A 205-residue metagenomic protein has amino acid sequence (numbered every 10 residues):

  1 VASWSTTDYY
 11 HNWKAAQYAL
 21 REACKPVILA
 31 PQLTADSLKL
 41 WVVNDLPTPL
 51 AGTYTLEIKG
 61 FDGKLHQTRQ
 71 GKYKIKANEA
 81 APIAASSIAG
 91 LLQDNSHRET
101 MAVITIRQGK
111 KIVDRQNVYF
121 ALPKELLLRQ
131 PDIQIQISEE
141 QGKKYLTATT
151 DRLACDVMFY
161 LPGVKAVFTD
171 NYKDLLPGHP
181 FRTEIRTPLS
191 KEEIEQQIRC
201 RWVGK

Functional and structural regions predicted by a protein language model:
V1-D170, L175-I185, E193-Q197, G204: Carbohydrate-binding surfaces of carbohydrate-active enzymes
